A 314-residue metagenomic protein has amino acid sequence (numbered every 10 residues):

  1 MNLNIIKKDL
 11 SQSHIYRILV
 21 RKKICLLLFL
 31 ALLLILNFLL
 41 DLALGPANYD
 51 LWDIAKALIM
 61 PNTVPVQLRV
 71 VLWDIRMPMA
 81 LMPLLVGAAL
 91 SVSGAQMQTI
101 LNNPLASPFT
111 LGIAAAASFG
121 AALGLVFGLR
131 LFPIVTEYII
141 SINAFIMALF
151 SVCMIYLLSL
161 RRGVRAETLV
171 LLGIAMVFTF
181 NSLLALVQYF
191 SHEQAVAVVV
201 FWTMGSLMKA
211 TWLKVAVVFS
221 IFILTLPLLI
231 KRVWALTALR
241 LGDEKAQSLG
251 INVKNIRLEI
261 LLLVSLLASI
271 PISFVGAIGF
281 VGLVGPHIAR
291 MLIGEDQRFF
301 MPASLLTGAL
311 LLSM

Functional and structural regions predicted by a protein language model:
N2-M314: Alpha-helical transmembrane segments in inner-membrane proteins
